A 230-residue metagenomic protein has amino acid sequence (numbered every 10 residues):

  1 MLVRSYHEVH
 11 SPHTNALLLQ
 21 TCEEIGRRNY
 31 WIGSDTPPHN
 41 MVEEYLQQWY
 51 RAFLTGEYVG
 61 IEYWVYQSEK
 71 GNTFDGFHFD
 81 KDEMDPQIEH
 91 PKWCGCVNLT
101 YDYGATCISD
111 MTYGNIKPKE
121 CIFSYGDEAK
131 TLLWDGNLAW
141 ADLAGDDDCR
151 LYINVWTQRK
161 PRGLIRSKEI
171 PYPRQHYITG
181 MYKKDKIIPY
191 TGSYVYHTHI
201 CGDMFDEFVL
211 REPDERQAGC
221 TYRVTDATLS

Functional and structural regions predicted by a protein language model:
M1-D75, P171-Y172, H176, G180-M181 (+2 more regions): Non-heme Fe(II)/2-oxoglutarate
G56-I170, Q175: Catalytic core of non-heme Fe(II) oxygenases with the double-stranded beta-helix
N72, D203-D206: Short non-domain terminal segments
D82, C201-D203: Alpha-helical and His/Cys-centered functional microenvironments
P86, V195-Y196: C-terminal catalytic core of Y-nucleophile DNA break-rejoin enzymes
C107-S109, D148-V195, C201, V209 (+1 more regions): Double-stranded beta-helix
